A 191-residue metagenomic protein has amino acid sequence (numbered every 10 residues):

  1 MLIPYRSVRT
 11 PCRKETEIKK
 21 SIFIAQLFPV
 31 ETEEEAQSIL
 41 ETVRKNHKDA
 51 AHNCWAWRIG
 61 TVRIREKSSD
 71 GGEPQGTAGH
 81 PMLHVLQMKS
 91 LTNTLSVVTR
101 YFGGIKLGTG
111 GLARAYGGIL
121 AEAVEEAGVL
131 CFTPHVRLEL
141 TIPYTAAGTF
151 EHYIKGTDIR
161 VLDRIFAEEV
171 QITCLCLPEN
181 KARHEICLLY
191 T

Functional and structural regions predicted by a protein language model:
M1-G76, D163: C-terminal regulatory domains involved in ligand/effector binding and gene-expression control
K14-I18, E126-C131, I159-I165: Short, flexible, solvent-exposed loop/turn segments with mixed acidic/basic and small polar residues
T32-E33, P143-A147, C176-A182: Helix N-cap motif at beta-to-alpha junctions
A78-A127: Active-site beta-strand/loop microenvironment that shapes enzyme catalytic pockets
L130-Y144: Short glycine-/aliphatic-rich beta-strand segments at the starts of folded cytosolic domains
I142-D158: Short amphipathic alpha-helix segments
D163-P178: Non-DNA-binding regulatory cores of transcription-related proteins, predominantly C-terminal effector-binding
Y190-T191: Conserved small/polar residues in nucleotide/adenosyl-binding loops
